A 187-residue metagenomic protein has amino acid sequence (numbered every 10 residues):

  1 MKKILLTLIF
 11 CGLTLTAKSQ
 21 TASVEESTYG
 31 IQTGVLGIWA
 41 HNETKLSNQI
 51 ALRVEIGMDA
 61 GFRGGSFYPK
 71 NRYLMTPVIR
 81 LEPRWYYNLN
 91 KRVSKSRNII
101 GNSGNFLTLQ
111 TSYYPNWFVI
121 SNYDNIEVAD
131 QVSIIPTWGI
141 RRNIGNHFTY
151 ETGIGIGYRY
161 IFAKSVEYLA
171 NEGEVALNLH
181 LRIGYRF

Functional and structural regions predicted by a protein language model:
M1-E25, I183, F187: Bacterial Sec-dependent N-terminal signal peptides
Q20-E26, Q49, N88-G104, I144-F148: Short loop/turn motifs that connect adjacent beta-strands in outer-membrane beta-barrel proteins
S23-S27, G34-L36, Y73-I79, V128-I134 (+1 more regions): Residues that define the transmembrane beta-barrel architecture of outer-membrane proteins
S27-I31, L52-I56, I79-L81, S103-T111 (+3 more regions): Transmembrane beta-strands of outer-membrane beta-barrel proteins
T28-H41, G57-A60, S66-Y68, A129 (+2 more regions): Solvent-exposed loop/turn segments connecting transmembrane beta-strands in outer-membrane beta-barrel proteins
T33-G37, I56-F62, W85-Y87, T111-W117 (+3 more regions): Transmembrane beta-strands of outer-membrane beta-barrel pores
G65-K70, S96, V119-N125, A163-L169: Outer-membrane beta-barrel translocator domains and adjoining extracellular loop/strand segments of Gram-negative
P77-S94, V175-F187: Outer-membrane beta-barrel "beta-signal"
